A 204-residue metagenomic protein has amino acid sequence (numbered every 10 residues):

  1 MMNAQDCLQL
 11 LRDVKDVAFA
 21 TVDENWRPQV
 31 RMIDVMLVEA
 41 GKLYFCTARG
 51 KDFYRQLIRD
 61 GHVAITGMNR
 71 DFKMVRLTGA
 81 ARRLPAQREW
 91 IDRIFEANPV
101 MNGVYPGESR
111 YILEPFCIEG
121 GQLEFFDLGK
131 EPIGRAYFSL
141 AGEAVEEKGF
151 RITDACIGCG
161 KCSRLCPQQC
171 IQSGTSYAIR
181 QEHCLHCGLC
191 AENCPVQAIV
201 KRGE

Functional and structural regions predicted by a protein language model:
Q9-N25, V63-G67: A short, Trp-centered hydrophobic/proline-enriched beta-strand micro-motif
I33-L37: A short, well-structured catalytic beta-strand-centered motif of the EAL phosphodiesterase domain for c-di-GMP
A40-Y44: Short active-site oxyanion
D52-F116, G120-Q122, L128: Short, structured beta-strand-loop surface elements
L113-P115, E124-L165, Q169: Ferredoxin-type iron-sulfur electron-transfer modules and their immediate structural context
K161-A178, L189-E204: Iron-sulfur cluster-binding cysteine motifs and their immediate structural context in ferredoxin-like electron-transfer
Q181-C184: Solvent-exposed segments in extracellular or luminal domains encompassing
